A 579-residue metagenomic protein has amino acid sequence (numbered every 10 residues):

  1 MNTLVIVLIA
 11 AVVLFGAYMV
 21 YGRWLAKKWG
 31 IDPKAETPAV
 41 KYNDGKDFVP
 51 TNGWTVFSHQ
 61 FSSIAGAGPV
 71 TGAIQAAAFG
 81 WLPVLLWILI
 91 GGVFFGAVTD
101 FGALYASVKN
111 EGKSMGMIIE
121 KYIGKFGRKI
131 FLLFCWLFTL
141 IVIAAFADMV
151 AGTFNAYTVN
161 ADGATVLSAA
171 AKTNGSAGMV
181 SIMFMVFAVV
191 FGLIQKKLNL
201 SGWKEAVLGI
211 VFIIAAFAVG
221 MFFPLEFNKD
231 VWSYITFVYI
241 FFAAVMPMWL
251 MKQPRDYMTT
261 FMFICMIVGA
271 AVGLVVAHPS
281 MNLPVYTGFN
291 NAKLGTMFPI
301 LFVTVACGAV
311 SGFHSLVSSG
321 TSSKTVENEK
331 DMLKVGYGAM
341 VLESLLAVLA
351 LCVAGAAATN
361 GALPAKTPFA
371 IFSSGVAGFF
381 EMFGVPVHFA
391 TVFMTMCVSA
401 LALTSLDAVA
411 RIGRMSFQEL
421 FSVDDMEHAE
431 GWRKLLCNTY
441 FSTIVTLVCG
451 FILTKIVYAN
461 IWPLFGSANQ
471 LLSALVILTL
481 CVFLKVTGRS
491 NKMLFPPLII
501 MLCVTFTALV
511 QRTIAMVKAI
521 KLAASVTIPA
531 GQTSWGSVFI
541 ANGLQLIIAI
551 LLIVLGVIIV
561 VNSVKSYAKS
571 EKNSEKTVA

Functional and structural regions predicted by a protein language model:
N2, P69-V70, L82, I141-L167 (+14 more regions): Transmembrane helix-loop junctions in multi-pass membrane proteins
N2-M19, A76-S107, G116, S176-A188 (+3 more regions): Extracellular loop-to-transmembrane helix junctions
G16-G30, F134, G175-V219, K229-V276 (+3 more regions): Membrane-interface loop-to-helix entry segments
G16-V70, T260, T296, I300: Membrane-interface "cap" regions at the ends of multi-pass membrane proteins
R23-V49, G72-Q75, L85, L89 (+5 more regions): Flexible loop linkers connecting adjacent transmembrane helices in multi-pass alpha-helical membrane transporters
A67-I74, G91-T99, A103, S107-E111 (+6 more regions): Membrane-helix boundary/coupling elements in multi-pass transport proteins
F101, L274-G288, V341-G375: Extracellular/periplasmic helix-exit of transmembrane alpha-helices
K125-L140, G338-L345, F389-A390, E419-K455: Loop-to-transmembrane helix boundary motifs in multi-pass membrane proteins
